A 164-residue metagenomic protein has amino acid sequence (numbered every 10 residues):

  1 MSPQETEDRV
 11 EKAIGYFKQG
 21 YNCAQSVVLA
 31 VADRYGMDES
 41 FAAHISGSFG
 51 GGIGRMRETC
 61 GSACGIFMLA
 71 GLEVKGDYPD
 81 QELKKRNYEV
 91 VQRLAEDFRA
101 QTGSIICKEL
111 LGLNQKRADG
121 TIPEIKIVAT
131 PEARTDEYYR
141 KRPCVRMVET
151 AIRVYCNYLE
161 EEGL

Functional and structural regions predicted by a protein language model:
M1-K18: Polybasic, low-complexity association/targeting segments
M1-Q4, A30-S48, I122-I127: Acidic-glycine-rich active-site phosphate/pyrophosphate-binding loop
F17, Y21-M37: Transmembrane alpha-helical insertion/packing segments
C23, C60, C107: Short cysteine clusters
L29-A32, A70, E82-L164: Amphipathic alpha-helical interface segments
S48-M56: Transmembrane alpha-helix interface/packing and boundary motifs in multi-pass membrane proteins, characterized by
R55-A63: Conserved alpha-helical segments that form or flank metal/cofactor-binding pockets of metalloenzymes
G65-E73: DPxDG-like acidic metal-binding loop motif
